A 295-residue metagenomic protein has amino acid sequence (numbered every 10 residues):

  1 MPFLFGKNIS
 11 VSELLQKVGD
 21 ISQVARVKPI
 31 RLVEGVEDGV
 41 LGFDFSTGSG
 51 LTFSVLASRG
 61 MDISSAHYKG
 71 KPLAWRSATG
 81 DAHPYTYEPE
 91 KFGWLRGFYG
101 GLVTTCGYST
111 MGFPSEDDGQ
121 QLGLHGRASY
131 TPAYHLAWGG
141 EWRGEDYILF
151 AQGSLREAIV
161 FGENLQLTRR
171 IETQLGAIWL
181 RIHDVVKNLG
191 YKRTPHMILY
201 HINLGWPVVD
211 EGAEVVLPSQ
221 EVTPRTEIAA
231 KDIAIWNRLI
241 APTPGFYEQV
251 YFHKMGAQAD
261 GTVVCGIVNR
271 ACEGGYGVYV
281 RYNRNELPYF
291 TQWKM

Functional and structural regions predicted by a protein language model:
M1-R181, R193, L204-A241, G256-M295: Surface-exposed acidic/polar loop and edge beta-strand patches at domain peripheries
L189-Y191: Short, acidic/polar linear motifs in exposed loop/turn regions
F252-H253: Flexible, substrate/cofactor-facing loop regions flanked by secondary structure within enzyme catalytic domains
